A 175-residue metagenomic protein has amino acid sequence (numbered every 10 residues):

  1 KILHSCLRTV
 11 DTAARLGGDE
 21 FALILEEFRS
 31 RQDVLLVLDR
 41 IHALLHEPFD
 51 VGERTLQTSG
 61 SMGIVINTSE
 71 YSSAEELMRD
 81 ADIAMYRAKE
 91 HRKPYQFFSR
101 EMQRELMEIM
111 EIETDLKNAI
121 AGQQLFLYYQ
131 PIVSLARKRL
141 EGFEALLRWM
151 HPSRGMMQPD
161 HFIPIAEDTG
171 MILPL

Functional and structural regions predicted by a protein language model:
K1-M110, T114: Cyclic-dinucleotide signaling modules
R100-R104, E108-L175: Bacterial c-di-GMP phosphodiesterase EAL domain
